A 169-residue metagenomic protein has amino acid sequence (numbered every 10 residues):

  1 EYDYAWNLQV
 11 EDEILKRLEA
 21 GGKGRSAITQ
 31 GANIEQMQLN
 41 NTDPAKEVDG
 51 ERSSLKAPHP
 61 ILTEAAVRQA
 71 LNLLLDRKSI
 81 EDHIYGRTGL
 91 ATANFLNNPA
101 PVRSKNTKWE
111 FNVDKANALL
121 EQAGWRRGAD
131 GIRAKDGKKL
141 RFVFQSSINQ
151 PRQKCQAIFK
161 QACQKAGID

Functional and structural regions predicted by a protein language model:
E1-G86, L90, P99-D169: Extracytoplasmic/periplasmic ligand-capture domains
